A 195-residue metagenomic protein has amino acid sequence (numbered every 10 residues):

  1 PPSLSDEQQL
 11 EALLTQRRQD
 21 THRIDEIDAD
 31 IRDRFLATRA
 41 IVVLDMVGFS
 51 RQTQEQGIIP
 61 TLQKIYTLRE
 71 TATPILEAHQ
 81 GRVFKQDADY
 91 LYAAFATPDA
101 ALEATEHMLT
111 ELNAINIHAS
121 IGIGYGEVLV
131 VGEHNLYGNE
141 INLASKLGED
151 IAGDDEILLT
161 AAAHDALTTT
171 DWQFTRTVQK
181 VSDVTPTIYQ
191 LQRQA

Functional and structural regions predicted by a protein language model:
P1-P2: Regulatory sensory/coupling modules that transmit signals to nucleotide-handling catalytic cores
E7-E103: Catalytic NTP-binding/metal-coordinating core of nucleotidyl cyclase/transferase enzymes
A93-A195: Catalytic beta-strand-to-alpha-helix segment of the class III nucleotidyl cyclase homology domain
